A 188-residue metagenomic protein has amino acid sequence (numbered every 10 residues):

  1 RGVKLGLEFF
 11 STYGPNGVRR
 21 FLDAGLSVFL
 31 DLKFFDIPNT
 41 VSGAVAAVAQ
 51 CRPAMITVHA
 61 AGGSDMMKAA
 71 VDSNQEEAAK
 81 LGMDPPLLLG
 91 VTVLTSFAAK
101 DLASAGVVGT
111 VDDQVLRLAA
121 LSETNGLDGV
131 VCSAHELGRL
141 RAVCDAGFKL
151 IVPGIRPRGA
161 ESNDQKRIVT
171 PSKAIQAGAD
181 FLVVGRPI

Functional and structural regions predicted by a protein language model:
R1-V28, P38-V41, Q50, L116 (+3 more regions): Conserved alpha/beta-domain cores
V3-L5, V28-L32, I56-V58, L88-T92 (+3 more regions): Hydrophobic faces of well-ordered beta-strands that scaffold small-molecule active sites in alpha/beta enzyme cores
N16, L30, N39-V48, G138-L140 (+1 more regions): Catalytic cores of alpha/beta
F34-D36: Short, glycine/acidic-enriched loop or turn micro-motifs at the edges of active sites
T40-D128, E136, V143-G147, R156-A160: Conserved anion-binding
C51-S64, R156-R158, D164-I188: Glycine-rich phosphate-binding active-site loops on the catalytic face of alpha/beta enzymes
E136-L137, I188: Alpha-helix capping/helix-boundary segments
